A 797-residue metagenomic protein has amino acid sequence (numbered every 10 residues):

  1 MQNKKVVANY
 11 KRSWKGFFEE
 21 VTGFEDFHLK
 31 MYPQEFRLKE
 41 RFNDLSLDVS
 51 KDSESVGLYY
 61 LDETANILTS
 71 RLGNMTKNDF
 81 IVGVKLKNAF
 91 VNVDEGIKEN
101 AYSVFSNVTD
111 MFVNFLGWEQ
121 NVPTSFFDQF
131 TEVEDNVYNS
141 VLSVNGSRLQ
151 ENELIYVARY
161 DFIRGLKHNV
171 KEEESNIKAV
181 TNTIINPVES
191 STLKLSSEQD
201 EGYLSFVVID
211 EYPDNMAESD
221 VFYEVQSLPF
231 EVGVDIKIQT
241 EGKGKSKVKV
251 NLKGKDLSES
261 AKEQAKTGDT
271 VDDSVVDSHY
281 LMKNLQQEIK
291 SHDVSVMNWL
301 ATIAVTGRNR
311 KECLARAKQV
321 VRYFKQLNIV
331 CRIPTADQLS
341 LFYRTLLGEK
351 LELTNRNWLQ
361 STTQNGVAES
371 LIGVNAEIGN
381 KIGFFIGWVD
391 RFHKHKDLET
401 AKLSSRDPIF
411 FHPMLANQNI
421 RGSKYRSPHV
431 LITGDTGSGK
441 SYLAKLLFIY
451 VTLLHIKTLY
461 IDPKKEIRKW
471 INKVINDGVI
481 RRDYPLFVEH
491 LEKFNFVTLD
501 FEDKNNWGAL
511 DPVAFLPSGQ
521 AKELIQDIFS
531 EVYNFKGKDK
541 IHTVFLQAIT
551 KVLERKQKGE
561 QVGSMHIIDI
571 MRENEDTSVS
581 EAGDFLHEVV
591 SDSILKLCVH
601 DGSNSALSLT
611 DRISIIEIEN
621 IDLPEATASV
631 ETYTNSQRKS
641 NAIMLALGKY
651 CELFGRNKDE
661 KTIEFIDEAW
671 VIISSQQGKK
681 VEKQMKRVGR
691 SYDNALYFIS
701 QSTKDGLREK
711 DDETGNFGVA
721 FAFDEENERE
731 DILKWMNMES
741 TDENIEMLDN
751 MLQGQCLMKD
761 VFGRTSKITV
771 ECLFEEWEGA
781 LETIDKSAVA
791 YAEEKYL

Functional and structural regions predicted by a protein language model:
M1-Q364: Extended, folded cores of ATP/NTP-driven motor/assembly subunits in large transport and secretion machines
K4, S13-F17, H395-K493: Glycine-rich phosphate-binding loop of nucleotide-binding enzymes
K4-G23, M31-Q34, E241-S246, Y343-P408 (+6 more regions): P-loop NTPase motor domains
T22-E25, N78, H455-I456, F494 (+2 more regions): Short glycine-/polar-rich loops that comprise or flank the Walker A/P-loop and associated switch/sensor motifs
L61-S70, T267-E288, D390-P408, H412-A416 (+1 more regions): Conserved alpha/beta core surface patches that mediate binding of polyanionic ligands
T69-R71, P512-V562, R708-L797: P-loop NTPase motor core of the ASCE superfamily
A261-K262, M414-S438, Y442-F448, L459-R468 (+3 more regions): Conserved P-loop NTPase motor cores
